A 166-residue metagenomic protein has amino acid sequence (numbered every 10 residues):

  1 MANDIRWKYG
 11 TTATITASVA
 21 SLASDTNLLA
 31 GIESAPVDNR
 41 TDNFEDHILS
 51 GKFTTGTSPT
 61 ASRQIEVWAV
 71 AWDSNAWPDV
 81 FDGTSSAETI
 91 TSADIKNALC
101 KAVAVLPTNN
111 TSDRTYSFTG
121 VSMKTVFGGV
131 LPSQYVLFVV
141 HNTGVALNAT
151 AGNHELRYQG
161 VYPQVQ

Functional and structural regions predicted by a protein language model:
M1-T16, V130-Q166: C-terminal interaction-tip segments
R6, G51, T108-N110, S122-T125 (+1 more regions): Extended interaction regions within the primary functional domain
T16-E33, N109-D113: Solvent-exposed, conformationally flexible loop/turn segments
T26-G56, T60-Q64: Contiguous beta-strand segments within globular domains
E45-T54, Q64-W72, F127-N153: Internal, hydrophobic beta-strand segments that form the core of beta-sheet-rich folds
S58-T60, A76-D79, A146-N148: Intrinsically disordered, low-complexity acidic/polar segments
R63-T89, E155-V161: Extended low-complexity, serine/threonine- and proline-enriched intrinsically disordered segments
I90-G128: Extended, solvent-exposed segments with strong compositional bias
